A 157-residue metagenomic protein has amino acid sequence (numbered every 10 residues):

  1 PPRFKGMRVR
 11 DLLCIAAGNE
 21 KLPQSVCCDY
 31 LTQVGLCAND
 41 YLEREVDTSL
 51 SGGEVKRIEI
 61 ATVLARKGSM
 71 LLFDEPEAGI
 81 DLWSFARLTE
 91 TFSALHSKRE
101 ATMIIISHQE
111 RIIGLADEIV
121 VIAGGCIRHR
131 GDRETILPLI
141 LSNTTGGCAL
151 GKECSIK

Functional and structural regions predicted by a protein language model:
G6-P23: Q-loop/switch helix immediately C-terminal to the Walker
Q24-Y41, E45: Conserved ABC ATPase "signature" region
E59-I60: Hydrophobic anchor residue at the start of the ABC signature
V63-L64: ABC ATPase C-loop
E75-P76: Walker B catalytic motif
T91-I105, I113: Conserved catalytic loops of ABC-family nucleotide-binding domains
G114-V121: Conserved catalytic segment of ABC-fold P-loop ATPases
C126-A149: Conserved beta-strand-loop-alpha-helix hinge in the C-terminal portion of ABC ATPase nucleotide-binding domains
